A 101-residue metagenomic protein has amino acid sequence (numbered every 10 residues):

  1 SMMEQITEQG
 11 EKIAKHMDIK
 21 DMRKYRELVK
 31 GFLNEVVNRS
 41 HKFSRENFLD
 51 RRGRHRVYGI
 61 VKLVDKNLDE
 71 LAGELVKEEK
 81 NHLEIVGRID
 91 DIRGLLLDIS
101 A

Functional and structural regions predicted by a protein language model:
S1-E78, D90: Long, contiguous alpha-helical segments
L83-A101: Preference for long, well-ordered alpha-helical segments
